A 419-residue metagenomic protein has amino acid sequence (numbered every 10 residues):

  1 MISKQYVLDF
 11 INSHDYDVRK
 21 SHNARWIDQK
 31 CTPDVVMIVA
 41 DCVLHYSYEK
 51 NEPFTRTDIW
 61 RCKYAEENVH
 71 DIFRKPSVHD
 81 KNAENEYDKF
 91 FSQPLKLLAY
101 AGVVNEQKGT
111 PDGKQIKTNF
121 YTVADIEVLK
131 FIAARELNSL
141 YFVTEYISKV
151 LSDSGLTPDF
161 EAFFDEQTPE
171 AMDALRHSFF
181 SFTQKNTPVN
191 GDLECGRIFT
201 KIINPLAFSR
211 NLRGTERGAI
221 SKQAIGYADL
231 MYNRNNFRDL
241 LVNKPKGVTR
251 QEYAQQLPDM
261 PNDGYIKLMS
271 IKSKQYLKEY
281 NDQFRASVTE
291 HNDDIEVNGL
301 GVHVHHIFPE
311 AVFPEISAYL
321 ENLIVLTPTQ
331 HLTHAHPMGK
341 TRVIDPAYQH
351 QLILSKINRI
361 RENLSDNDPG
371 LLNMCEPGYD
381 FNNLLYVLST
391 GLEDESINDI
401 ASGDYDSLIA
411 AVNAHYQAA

Functional and structural regions predicted by a protein language model:
I2-S273, I344-I353: Mixed-charge, low-complexity interaction segments
K96, V325-P328: C-type cytochrome heme c attachment motif
Y100, P309, P328-L332: Short Cys/His-rich local motifs and their 1-3 flanking residues in nucleic-acid-associated proteins and small
D263-H303, T327-T333: Short cysteine-rich loop/turn motifs with clustered Cys
T289-I324, H334-K340, P346: Histidine-centered nuclease catalytic patch
E321, P328-A419: C-terminal structured domain segments
